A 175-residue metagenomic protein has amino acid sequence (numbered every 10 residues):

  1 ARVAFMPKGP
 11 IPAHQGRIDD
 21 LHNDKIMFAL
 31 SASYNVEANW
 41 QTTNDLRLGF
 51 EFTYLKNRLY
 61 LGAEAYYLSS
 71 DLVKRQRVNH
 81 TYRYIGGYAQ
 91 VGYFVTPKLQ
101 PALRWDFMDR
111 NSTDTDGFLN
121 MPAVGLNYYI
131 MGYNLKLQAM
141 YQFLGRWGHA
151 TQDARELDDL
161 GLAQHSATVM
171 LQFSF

Functional and structural regions predicted by a protein language model:
A1-M27: Aromatic- and glycine-enriched pocket-lining scaffold segments that form the walls of small-molecule binding clefts
L21-F175: Outer-membrane beta-barrel pore domains
